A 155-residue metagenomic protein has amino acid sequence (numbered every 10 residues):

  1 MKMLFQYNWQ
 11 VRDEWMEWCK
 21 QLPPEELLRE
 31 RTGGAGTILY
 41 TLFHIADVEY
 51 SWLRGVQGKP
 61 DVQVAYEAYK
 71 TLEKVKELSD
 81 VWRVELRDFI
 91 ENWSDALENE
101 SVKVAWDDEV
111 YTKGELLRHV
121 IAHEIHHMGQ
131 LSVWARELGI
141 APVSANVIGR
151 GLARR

Functional and structural regions predicted by a protein language model:
M1, L39, N99-S101: Long hydrophobic alpha-helices with heptad-repeat/coiled-coil character
M3-E14, K74-V81, E85-D88, H126: A non-catalytic, amphipathic alpha-helix used as a structural packing/dimerization or gating element in enzyme scaffolds
F5-E17, Q21-E67, W106-R155: Short, contiguous alpha-helical
G58-A96: Helix-adjacent hinge/juxtasegments
E91-D107: Acidic catalytic patch
